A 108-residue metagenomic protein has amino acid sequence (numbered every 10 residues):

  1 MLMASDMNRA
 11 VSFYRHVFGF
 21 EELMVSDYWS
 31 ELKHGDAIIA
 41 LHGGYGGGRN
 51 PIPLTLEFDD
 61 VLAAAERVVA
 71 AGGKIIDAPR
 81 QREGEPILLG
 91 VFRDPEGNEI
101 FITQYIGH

Functional and structural regions predicted by a protein language model:
M1-S5, K33, G46-A71, L88-R93: Vicinal oxygen chelate
M1-V11, I38, I52-L54, Q104-H108: N-terminal beta-strand motif that seeds the catalytic metal site of vicinal oxygen chelate
S5-D6, L23, D59, E83: Residue-level recognition of alpha-helix initiation/capping sites
R9-A10, D27-S30, E85, H108: Short glycine/proline-centered loop/turn elements that form peptide/ligand docking sites
A10-R15, V68, G97: Conserved active-site tyrosine of GNAT-family acetyltransferases
V17-E22, G72-K74: Conserved acetyl-CoA-binding loop of GNAT-fold acetyltransferases
E21-I52, E99-Y105: Conserved short beta-strand elements that form part of the metal-binding/catalytic scaffold of enzyme active sites
A71-H108: Vicinal oxygen chelate
